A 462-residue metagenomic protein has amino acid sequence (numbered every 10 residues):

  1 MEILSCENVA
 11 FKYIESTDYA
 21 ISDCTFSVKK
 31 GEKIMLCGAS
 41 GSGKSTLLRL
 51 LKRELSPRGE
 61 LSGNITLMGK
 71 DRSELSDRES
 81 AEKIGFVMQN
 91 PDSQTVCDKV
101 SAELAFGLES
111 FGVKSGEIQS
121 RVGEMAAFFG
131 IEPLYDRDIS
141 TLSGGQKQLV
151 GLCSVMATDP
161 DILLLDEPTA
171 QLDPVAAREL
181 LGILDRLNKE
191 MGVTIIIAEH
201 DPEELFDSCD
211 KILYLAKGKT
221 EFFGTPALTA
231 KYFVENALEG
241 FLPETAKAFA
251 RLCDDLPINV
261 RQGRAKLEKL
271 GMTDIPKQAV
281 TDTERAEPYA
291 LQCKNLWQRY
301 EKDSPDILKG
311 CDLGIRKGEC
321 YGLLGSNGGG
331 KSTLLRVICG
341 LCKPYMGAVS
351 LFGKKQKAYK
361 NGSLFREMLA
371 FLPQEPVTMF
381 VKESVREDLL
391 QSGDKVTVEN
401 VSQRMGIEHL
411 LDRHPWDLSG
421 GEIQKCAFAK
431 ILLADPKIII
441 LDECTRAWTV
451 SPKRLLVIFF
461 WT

Functional and structural regions predicted by a protein language model:
C37-A39, L324-S326: The feature captures the beta-strand-to-loop junction immediately N-terminal to the Walker
K52, C339: Helix-to-loop junction immediately C-terminal to a conserved catalytic motif
N64-E79, A348-L364: ABC ATPase NBD Q-loop/coupling interface
G116-L134, L291, V396-L411: Conserved ABC ATPase "signature" region
D138-L142, Q146, H414-L418, E422: Conserved ABC ATPase signature
G151-L152, L180, F428, L456: Hydrophobic anchor residue at the start of the ABC signature
L163-D166, I439-D442: Catalytic Walker B motif of ABC-type/P-loop ATPase nucleotide-binding domains
